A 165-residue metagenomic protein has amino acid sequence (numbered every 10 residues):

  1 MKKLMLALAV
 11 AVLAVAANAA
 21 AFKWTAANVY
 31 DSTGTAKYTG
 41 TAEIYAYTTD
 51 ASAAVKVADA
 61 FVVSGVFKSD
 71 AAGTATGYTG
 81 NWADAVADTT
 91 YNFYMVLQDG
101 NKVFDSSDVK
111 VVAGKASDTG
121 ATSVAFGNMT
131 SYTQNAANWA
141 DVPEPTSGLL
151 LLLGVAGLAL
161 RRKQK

Functional and structural regions predicted by a protein language model:
L4-L13, L151-G154: Sec-dependent N-terminal signal peptides
V10, V142-E144: Hydrophobic aliphatic residue packing
L13-A21: Sec/Tat signal peptide C-region and signal peptidase I cleavage site
A14, S106-S107, S147: Short linear Ser/Thr-Pro motifs
A20-D141: Mature extracellular "passenger" or substrate-interacting domains of secreted, surface-exposed proteins
E144-R161: A short, hydrophobic C-terminal helix/tail in secreted or cell-surface proteins
Q164-K165: Short acidic DE-rich linear segments
